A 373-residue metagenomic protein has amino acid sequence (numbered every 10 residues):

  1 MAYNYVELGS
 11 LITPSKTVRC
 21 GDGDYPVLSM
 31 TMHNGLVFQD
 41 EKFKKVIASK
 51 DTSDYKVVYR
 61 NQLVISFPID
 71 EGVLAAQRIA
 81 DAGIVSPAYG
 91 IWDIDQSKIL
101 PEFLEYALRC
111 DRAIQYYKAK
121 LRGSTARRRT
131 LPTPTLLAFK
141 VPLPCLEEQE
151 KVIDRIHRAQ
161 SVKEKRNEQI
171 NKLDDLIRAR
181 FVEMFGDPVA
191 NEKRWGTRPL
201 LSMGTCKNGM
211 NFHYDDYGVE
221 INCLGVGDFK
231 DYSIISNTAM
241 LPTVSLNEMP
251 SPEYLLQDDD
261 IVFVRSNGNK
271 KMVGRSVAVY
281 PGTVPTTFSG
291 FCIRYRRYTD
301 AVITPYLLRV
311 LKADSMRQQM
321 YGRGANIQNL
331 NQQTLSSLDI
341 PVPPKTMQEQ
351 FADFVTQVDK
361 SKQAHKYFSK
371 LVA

Functional and structural regions predicted by a protein language model:
M1-C20, A138-D154, K165-M210, S337-A373: Non-catalytic DNA-recognition/assembly elements of restriction-modification systems
Y5-C20, M30-L63, R198-H213, G227-I261: Sequence-specific dsDNA recognition surfaces
G21-M30, K120-L121, K193-G196, H213-E220 (+2 more regions): Short coil/turn segments at secondary-structure boundaries
I47-S53, A126, A138, P250-S251 (+2 more regions): A structural connector/turn signal
R60, V64-C110, G225, P252-K312 (+2 more regions): A short beta-sheet element
G83-G90, S124-E147, N211, P285-C292 (+1 more regions): A short glycine-rich beta-alpha junction/loop motif
R122-T125, A278-Y280, Y321-G324: Short amphipathic beta-strand starts and helix->beta connectors
